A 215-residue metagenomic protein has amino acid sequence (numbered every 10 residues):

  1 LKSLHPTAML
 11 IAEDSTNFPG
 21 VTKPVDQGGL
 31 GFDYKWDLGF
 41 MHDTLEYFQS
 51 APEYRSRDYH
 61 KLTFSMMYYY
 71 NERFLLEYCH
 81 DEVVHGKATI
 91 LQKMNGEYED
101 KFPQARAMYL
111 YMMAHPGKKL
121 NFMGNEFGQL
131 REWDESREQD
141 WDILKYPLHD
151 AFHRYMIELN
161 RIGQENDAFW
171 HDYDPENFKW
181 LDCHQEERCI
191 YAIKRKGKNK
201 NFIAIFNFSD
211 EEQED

Functional and structural regions predicted by a protein language model:
L1-E135, Q164, W170, P175-D215: Conserved alpha/beta catalytic core and glycan-binding cleft of carbohydrate-active enzymes
L91-D100, D140-D150: Active-site rim elements
P147-H171: Catalytic cores of secreted or luminal carbohydrate-active enzymes
